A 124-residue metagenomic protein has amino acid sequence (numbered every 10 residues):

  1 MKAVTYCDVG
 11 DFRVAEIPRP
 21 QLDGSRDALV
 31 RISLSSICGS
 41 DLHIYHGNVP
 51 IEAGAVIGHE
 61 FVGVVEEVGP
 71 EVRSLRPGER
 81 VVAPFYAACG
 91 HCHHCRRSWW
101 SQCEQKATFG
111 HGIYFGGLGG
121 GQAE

Functional and structural regions predicted by a protein language model:
M1-K2: Extreme N-terminal starter segment of soluble prokaryotic enzymes
D8-D11, S35-I37: Short polar catalytic/cofactor-binding loops
D11-R19: Short glycine/threonine/proline-enriched tight-turn/helix- or strand-capping micro-motif at secondary-structure
R13, G24, G121-A123: A generic structural signal for well-ordered coil/turn residues at beta-strand boundaries that shape enzyme active-site
E16, A55, Q102: Conserved beta-strand positions that form and line the central face of beta-propeller blades
P20-S35, Y45-R96, G119: Glycine-rich beta-strand-centered segment in the early N-terminal region that forms part of a ligand/cofactor-binding
H91-E124: NAD(P)H dinucleotide-binding glycine-rich loop of Rossmann-like/cofactor-binding domains, especially the beta1-alpha1
